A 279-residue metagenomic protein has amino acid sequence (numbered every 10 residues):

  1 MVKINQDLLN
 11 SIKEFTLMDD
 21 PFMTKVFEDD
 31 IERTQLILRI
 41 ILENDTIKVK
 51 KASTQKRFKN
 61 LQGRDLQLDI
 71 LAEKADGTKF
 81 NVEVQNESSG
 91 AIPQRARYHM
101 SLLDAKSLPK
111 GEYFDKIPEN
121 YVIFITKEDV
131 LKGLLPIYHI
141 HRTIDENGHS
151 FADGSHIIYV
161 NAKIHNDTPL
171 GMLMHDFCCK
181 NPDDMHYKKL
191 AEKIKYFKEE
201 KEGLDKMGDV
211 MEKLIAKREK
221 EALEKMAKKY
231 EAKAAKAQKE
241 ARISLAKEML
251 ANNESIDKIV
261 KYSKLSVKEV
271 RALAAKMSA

Functional and structural regions predicted by a protein language model:
M1-G203: Conserved single-residue anchors adjacent to enzymatic active/cofactor-binding motifs
V2-F15, F80-Q85, G171-A279: Short, charged alpha-helical interaction segments and adjacent helix-coil junctions
